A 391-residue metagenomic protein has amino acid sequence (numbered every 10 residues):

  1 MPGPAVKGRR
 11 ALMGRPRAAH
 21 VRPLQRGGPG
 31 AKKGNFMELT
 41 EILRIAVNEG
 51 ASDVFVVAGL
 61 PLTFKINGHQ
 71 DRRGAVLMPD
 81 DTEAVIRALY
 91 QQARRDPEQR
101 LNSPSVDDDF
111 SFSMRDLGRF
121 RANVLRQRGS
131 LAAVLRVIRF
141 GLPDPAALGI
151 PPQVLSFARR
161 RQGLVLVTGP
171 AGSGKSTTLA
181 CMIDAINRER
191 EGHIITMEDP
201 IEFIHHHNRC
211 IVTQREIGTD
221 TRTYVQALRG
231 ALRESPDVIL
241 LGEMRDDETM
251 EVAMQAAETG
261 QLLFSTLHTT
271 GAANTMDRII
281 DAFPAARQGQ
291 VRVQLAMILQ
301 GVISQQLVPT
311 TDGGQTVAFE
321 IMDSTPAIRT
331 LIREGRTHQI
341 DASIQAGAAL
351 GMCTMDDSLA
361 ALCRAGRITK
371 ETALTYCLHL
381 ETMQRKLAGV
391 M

Functional and structural regions predicted by a protein language model:
P4, G8-R9, G14-R15, A19-G30: Short, low-complexity intrinsically disordered segments enriched in A/P/G/S/L with frequent Arg, especially at protein
K33-M391: Short, flexible helix-loop junctions that flank or precede catalytic/ligand sites
